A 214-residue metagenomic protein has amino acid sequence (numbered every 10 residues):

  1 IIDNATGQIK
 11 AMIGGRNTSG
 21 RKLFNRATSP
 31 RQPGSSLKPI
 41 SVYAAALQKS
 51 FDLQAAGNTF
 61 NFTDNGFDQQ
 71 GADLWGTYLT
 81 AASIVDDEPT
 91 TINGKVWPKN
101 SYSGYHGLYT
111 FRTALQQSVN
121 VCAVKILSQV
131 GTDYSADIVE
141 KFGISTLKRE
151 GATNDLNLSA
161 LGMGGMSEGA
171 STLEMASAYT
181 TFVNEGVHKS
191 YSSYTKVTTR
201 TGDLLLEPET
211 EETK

Functional and structural regions predicted by a protein language model:
I1-R16, Q48-F51, T90, G107 (+3 more regions): Glycine-rich, acidic and aromatic/proline-enriched surface loops and short helix-turn segments that act as binding
I1-R31, S36, L53-G57, N61-G66 (+2 more regions): Periplasmic/cell-envelope proteins involved in peptidoglycan metabolism and beta-lactam response
I1-T6, S29-L37, S103-G107, F111 (+4 more regions): Secondary-structure capping and boundary motifs in well-ordered enzyme cores
Q8, P33, P39-V42, A81-S83 (+4 more regions): Structural beta-strand/beta-sheet cores of well-ordered domains, especially the beta-sheet scaffolds that support
I9, G20, P33-L47, A81 (+3 more regions): Extended, hydrophobic alpha-helical segments in both membrane/secreted and soluble proteins
S19-L23, K95, K148-R149, Y191: Extracytoplasmic/secreted cell-surface and envelope-processing proteins
F51-S135, L158, H188, R200-K214: Conserved catalytic neighborhood of penicillin-recognizing serine enzymes
S145-T201: Active-site-proximal helix/loop microenvironment of the serine DD-peptidase/beta-lactamase transpeptidase fold
